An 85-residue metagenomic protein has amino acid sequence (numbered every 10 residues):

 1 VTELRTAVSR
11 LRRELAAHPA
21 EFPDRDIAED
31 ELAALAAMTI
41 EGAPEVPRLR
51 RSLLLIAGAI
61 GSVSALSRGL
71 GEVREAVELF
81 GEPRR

Functional and structural regions predicted by a protein language model:
V1-G61, A76-R85: Short amphipathic alpha-helical segments that predominantly mediate membrane engagement
S64-R74: Amphipathic alpha-helical hairpins/coiled-coils and adjacent low-complexity
